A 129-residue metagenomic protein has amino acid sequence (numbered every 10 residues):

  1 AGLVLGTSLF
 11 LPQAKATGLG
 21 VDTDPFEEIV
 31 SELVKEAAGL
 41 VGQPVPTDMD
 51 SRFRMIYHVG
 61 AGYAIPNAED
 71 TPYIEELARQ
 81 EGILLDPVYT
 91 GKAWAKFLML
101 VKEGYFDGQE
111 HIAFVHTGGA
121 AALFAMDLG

Functional and structural regions predicted by a protein language model:
A1-F53, V115-G129: Glycine-rich phosphate/pyrophosphate-binding loop at beta-loop-alpha junctions
D50-Q109: Active-site-adjacent helical/loop segments in soluble small-molecule enzymes
H111-A113: Conserved beta-strand elements of the Class I
